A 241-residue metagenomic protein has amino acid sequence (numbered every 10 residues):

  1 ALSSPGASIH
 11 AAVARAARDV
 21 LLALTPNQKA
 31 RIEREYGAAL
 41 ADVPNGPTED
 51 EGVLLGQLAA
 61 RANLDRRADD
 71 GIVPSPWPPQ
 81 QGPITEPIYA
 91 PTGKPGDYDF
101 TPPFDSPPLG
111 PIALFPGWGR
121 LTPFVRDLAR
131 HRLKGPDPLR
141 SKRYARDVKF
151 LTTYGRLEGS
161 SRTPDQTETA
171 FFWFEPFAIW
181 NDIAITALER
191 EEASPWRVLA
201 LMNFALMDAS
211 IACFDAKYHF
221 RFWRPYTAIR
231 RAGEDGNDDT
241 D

Functional and structural regions predicted by a protein language model:
A1-D241: Acidic/polar surface patches and capping/hinge elements
